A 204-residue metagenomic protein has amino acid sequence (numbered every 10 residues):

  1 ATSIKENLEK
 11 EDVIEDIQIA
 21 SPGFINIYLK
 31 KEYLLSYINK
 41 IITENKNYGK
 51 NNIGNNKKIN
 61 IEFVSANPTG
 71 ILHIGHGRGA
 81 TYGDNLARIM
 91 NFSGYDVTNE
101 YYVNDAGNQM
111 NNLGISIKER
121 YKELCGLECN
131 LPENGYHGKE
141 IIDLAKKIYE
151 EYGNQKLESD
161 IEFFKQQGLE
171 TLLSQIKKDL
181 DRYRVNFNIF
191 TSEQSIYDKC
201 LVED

Functional and structural regions predicted by a protein language model:
A1-D204: NTP-dependent nucleotidyl-transfer catalytic core
